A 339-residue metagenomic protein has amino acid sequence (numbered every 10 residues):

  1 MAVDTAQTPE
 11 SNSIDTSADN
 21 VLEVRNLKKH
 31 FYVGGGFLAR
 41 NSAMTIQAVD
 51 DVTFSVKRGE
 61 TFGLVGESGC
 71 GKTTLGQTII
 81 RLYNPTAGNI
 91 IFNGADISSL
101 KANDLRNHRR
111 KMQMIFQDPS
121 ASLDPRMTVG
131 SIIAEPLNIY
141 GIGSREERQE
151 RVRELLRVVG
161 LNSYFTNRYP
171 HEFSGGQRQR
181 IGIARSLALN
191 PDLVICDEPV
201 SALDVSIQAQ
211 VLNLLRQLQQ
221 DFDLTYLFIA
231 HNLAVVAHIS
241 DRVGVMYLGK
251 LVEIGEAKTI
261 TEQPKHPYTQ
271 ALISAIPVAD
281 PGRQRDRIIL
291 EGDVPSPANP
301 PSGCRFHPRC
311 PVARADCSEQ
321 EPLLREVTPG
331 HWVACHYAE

Functional and structural regions predicted by a protein language model:
D4, S13-N20, V33-R40, T45 (+1 more regions): Short catalytic/signature loops enriched in Gly
L38-A43, N84, I97-Q113, I139 (+3 more regions): ABC ATPase NBD coupling module
G88-D96: Conserved ABC transporter NBD signature motif
A95-D96, E147-Y164, Q270-S274: Conserved ABC ATPase "signature" region
Y169-F173, Q177: Conserved ABC ATPase signature
A188-D192: A short, proline-enriched helix->beta-strand linker immediately N-terminal to the Walker B motif in ABC-type P-loop
I195, P199-L203, I207-R285: P-loop NTP-binding/switch modules centered on Walker-like glycine-rich loops
